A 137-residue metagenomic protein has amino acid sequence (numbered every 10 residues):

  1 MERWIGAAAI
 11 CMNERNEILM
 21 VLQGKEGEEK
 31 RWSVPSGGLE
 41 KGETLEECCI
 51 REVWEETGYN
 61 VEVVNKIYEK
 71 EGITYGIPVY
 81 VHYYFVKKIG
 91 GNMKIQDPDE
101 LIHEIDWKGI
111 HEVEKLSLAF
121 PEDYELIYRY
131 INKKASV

Functional and structural regions predicted by a protein language model:
M1-I18, P35, E69: Conserved N-terminal beta-strand and adjoining loop/helix that marks the start of the Nudix/MutT-like hydrolase domain
R3, K30, P78-Y80: Residue-level preference for beta-strand/loop junctions
N13, E17-E55: Conserved Nudix-box catalytic region and its N-terminal flanking loop in Nudix hydrolases and closely related
E26, G72-G76, D99-E100: A short beta-turn/loop motif at secondary-structure boundaries
K30-W32, P98-V137: Nudix hydrolase/Nudix homology domain
G37, R51, V64, K108-H111: Structural detector for helix-capping/boundary residues
N60-E69: A short coil-to-beta-strand element that immediately follows conserved catalytic motifs
G72-K94, D106, I110-E112, Y128-K134: Active-site-adjacent beta-strand/loop module that shapes the phosphate/pyrophosphate-binding cleft
